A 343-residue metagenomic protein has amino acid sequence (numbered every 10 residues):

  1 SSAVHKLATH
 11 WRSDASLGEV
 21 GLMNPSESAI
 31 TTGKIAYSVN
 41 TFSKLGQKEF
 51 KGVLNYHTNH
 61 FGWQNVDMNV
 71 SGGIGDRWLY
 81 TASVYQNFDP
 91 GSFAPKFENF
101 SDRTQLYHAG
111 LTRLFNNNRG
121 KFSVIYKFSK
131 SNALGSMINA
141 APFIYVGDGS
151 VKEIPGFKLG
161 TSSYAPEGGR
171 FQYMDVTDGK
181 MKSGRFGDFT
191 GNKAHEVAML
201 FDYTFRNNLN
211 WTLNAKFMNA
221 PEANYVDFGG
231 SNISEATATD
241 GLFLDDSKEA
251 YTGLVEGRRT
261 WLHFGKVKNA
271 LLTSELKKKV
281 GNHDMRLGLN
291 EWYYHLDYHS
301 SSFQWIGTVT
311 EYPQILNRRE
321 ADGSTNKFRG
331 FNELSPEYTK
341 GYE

Functional and structural regions predicted by a protein language model:
S1-H10, V39, V151-E153, K158 (+4 more regions): Short intrinsically disordered, low-complexity coil segments enriched in acidic
S2-V53: A beta-strand signature from Gram-negative outer-membrane beta-barrel systems, especially the internal plug domain
P25, F42, N55-F61, Y85-N87 (+3 more regions): Outer-membrane beta-barrel pore domains and translocons
T31-G33, N59-G62, N99-T104, G187-K193 (+2 more regions): Short sequence motifs at beta-strands and strand-loop junctions characteristic of Gram-negative outer-membrane
K51-V53, T58-D89, F93-P166, F189 (+2 more regions): Transmembrane beta-barrel wall of Gram-negative outer-membrane proteins
N65, D89-P95, S131-M137, W211 (+4 more regions): Outer-membrane beta-barrel proteins
S136-S183, D227-T260, I306-G341: Solvent-exposed loop segments that connect transmembrane elements
K193-P221, T252-E343: Face-selective signature of the C-terminal outer-membrane beta-barrel domain
